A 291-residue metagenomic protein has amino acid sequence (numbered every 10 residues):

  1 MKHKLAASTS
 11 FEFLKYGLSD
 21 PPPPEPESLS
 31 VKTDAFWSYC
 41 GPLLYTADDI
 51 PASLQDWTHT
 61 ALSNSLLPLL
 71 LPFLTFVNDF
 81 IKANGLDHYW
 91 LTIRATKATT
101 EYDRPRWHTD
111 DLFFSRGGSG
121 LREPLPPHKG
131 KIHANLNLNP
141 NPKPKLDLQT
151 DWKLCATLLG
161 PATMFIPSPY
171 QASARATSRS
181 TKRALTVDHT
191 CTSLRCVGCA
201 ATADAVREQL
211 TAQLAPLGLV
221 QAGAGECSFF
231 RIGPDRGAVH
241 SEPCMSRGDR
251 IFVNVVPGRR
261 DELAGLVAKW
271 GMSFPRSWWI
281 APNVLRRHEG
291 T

Functional and structural regions predicted by a protein language model:
K2-S65: Non-heme Fe(II)/2-oxoglutarate
Y39-W107, D111-P126: Signature of the catalytic double-stranded beta-helix
H88, D151-L154, G225, D249-R250: Short, surface-exposed beta-edge/turn micro-motifs
A95-K97, A156-L159, P167, I232 (+1 more regions): Short, structured patches in soluble enzyme cores that scaffold and shape functional sites
D103, P167, L263-G265: Short acidic, gly/pro-rich beta-turn/loop elements at beta-sheet edges and active-site/ligand-binding grooves
D103-H128, H133, L146, G237-M245 (+1 more regions): Histidine-centered active-site/metal-ligand motif
S115-G218, G223: Catalytic core of non-heme Fe(II) oxygenases with the double-stranded beta-helix
D204-T291: Catalytic core of Fe(II)/2-oxoglutarate
